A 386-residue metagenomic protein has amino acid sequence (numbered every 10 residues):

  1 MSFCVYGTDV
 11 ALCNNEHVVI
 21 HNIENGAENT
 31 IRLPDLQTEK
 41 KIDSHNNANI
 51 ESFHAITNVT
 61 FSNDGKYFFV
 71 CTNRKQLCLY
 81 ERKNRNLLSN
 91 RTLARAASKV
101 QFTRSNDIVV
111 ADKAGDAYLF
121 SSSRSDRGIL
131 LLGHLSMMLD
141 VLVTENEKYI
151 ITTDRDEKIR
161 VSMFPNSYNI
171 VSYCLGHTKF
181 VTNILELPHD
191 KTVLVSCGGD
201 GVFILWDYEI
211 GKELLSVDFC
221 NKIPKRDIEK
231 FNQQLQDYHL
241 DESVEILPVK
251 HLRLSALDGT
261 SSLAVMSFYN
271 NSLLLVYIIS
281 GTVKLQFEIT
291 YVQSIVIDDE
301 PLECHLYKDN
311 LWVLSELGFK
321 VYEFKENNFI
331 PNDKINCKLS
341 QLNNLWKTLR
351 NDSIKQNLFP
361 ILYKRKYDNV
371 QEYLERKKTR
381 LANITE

Functional and structural regions predicted by a protein language model:
M1-F3, N47-F61, R95-F102, S136-V143 (+3 more regions): Canonical WD40 repeat/beta-propeller blade segments in eukaryotic WD-repeat proteins
V10, F68, I108, I150 (+3 more regions): Hydrophobic beta-strand positions that form the internal "hydrophobic ladder" of WD40/Gbeta-like beta-propeller blades
A11-I42, K75-C78: Beta-propeller domains
L12-N14, C71, A111, T153 (+3 more regions): Residue-level marker for isolated small/hydroxyl-bearing positions within beta-strands of beta-sheet-rich domains
E16-V18, R74-C78, S98, A114-Y118 (+5 more regions): Short coil/turn segments within WD40 beta-propeller repeats
E24, R82-R85, S122-S125, F164-S167 (+3 more regions): Short loop/turn segments that connect beta-strands within beta-propeller blades
T30-L33, N47-I50, L88-L93, G128-G133 (+4 more regions): Short C-terminal beta-strands that terminate individual repeats in beta-propeller domains, predominantly WD40 blades
K212-E386: Terminal intrinsically disordered, low-complexity extensions flanking WD-repeat/beta-propeller proteins
